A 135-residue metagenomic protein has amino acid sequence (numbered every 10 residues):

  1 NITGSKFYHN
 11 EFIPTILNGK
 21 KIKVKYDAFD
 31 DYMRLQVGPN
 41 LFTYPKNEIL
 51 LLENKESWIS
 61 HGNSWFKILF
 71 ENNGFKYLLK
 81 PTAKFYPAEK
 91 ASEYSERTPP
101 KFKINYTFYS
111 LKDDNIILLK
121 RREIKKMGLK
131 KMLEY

Functional and structural regions predicted by a protein language model:
N1-T15: Extracellular/luminal recognition modules and glycoprotein regions
I13-E134: Aromatic-patch recognition
